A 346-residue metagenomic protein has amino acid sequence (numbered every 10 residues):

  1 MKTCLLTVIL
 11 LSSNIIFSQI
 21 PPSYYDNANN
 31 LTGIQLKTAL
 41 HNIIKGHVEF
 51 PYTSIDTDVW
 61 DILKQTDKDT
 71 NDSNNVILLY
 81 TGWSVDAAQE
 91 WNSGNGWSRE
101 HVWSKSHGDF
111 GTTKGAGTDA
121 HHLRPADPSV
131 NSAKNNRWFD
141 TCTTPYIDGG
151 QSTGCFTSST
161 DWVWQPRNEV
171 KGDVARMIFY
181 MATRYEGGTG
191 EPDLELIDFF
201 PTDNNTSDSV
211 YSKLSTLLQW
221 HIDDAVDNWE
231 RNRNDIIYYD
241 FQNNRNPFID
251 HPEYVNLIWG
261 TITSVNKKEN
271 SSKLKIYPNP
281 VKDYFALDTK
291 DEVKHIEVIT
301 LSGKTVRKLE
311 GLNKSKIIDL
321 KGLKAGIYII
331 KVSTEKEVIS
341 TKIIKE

Functional and structural regions predicted by a protein language model:
M1-P22: Bacterial Sec-dependent N-terminal signal peptides
Q19-G82: N-terminal module-boundary/linker segments of secreted carbohydrate-active enzymes
N92-I262: Domain-level detector of nuclease and nuclease-like folds in predominantly extracellular/periplasmic contexts
W259-Y277, T289: Residue-level detector of functionally pivotal "anchor" positions at catalytic/ligand-binding pockets or at interdomain
N279-A286: Short coil/turn motif common to extracellular beta-sandwich-like domains
I299-V306, Y328: Short, glycine-anchored, charge-dense loop/turn motifs used at functional sites
G311-K336: Short, surface-exposed loop/turn motifs with a glycine/proline- and acidic-biased composition
V338-K345: Edge beta-strands of extracellular beta-sandwich domains
